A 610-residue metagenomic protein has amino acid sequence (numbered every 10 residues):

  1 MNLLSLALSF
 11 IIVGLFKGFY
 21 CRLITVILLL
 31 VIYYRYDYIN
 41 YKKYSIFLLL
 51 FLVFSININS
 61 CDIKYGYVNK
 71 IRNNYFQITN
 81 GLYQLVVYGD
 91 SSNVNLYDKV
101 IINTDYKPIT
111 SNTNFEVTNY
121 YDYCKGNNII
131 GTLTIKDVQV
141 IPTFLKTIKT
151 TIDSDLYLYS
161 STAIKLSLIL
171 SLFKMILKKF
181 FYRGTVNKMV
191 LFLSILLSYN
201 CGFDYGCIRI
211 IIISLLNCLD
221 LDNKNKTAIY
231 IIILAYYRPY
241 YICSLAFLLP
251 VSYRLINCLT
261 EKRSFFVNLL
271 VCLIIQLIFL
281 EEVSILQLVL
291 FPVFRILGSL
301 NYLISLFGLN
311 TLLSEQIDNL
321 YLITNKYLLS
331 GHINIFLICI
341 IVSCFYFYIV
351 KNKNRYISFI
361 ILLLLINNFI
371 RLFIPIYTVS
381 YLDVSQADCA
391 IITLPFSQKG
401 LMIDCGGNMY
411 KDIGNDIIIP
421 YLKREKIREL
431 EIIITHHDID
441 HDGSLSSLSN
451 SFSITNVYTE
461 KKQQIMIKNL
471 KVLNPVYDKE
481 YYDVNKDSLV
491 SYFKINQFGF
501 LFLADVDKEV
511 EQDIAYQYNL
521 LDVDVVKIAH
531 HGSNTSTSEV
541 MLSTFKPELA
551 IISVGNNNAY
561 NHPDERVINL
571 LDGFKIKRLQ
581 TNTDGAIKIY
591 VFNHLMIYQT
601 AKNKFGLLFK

Functional and structural regions predicted by a protein language model:
G18-Y20, I27-V31, R35-N40, Y44-I46 (+5 more regions): Hydrophobic alpha-helical transmembrane segments in multi-pass membrane proteins
F47-Y159, N415-D416, P420-R428, K462 (+5 more regions): Membrane-interface helix/helix-cap signal primarily in integral membrane proteins
F76, V100-I102, N112-N114, Y121-L219 (+3 more regions): Aromatic-rich juxtamembrane segments at the membrane interface
T110-N112, F396-I433, V506-L520, K604-K610: Pre-active-site segment of Zn-dependent metallo-hydrolases
Y157-F181, R428-N450, L503, V526-V540: Di-metal (Zn2+ and/or Mg2+/Mn2+) metal-binding site signature of metallo-dependent hydrolases with the MBL/beta-CASP
G202, I374-P420, R424, V484-D507: Conserved beta-strand hairpin/beta-sheet module of binuclear metal-dependent hydrolase folds, prominently
Y240-Y241, G414, I418, T435 (+2 more regions): Active-site-proximal loop/helix segments of hydrolase catalytic cores
T459-K468, Y482-N485, N557-K610: Binuclear metal-ion centers of metallo-dependent hydrolases, dominated by the metallo-beta-lactamase
